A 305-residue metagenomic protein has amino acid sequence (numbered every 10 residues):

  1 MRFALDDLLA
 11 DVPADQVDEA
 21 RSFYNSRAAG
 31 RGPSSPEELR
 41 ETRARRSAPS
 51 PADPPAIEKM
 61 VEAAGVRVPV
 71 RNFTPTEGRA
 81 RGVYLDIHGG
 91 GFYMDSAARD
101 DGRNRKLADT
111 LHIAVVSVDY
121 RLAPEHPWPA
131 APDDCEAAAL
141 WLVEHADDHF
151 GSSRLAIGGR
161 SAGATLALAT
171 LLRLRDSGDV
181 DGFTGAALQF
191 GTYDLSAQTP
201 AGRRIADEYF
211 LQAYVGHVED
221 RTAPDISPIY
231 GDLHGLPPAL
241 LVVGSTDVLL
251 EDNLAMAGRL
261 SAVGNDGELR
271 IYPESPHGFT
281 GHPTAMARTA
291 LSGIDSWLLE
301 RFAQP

Functional and structural regions predicted by a protein language model:
M1-P75, F302-A303: A glycine/proline-hinged amphipathic helix-loop "lid/cap" segment that gates access to hydrophobic ligand pockets
R81-G90: Short beta-strand element of the alpha/beta-hydrolase
A98-S117: Short amphipathic alpha-helix adjacent to the substrate-entry channel of hydrolases
H126-D147, I294: Alpha/beta-hydrolase active-site loop
D148-S161: Alpha/beta-hydrolase fold nucleophile elbow
L172-R221: Hydrolase active-site cap/lid region
L241-V243: Short beta-strand/loop motif that positions the catalytic acidic residue of the alpha/beta-hydrolase fold
T284-P305: Catalytic active-site module of serine/aspartate enzymes centered on a nucleophile-bearing elbow/loop
